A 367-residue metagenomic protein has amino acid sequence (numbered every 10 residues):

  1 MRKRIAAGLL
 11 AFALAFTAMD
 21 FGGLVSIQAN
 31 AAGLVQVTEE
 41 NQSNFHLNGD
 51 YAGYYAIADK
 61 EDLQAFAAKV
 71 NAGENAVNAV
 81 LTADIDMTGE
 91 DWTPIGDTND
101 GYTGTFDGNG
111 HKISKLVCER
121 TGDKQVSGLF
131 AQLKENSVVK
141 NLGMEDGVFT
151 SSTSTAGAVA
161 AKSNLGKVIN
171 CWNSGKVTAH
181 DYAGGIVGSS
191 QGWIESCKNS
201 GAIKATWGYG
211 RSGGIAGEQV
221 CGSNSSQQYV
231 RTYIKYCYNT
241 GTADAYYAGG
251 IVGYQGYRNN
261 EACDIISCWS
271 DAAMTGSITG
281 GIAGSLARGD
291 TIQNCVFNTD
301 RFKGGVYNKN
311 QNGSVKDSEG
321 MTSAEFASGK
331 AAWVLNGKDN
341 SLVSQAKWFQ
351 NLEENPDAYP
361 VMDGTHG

Functional and structural regions predicted by a protein language model:
M1-R2, H46: Generic N-terminal leader/processing signal
R2-K3, S225: Generic detector of short alpha-helix boundary/capping microenvironments and adjacent low-complexity segments
K3-F16: Sec-dependent N-terminal signal peptides
A15-I27: C-terminal segment of classical bacterial N-terminal signal peptides
I27-G367: Surface-exposed repetitive/solenoidal architectures
